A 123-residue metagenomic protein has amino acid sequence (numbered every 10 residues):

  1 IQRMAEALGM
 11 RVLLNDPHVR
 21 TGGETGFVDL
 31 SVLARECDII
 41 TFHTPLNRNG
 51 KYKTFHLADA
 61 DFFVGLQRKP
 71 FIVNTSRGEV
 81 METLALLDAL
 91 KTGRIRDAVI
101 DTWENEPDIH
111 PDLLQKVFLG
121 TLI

Functional and structural regions predicted by a protein language model:
I1-E6: Glycine-rich adenosine-cofactor-binding loop
G9: Short glycine-rich hinge loops at helix-strand junctions in the catalytic core of two-component histidine kinases
V12: Short beta-strand element of Class I
N15: The conserved SAM/SAH-binding core of class I Rossmann-like methyltransferase domains, concentrating on the hydrophobic
H18-L114: Rossmann-like adenosine-cofactor binding region
L113-I123: Short FAD-binding loop at a beta-strand-to-alpha-helix junction that anchors the flavin cofactor in diverse
